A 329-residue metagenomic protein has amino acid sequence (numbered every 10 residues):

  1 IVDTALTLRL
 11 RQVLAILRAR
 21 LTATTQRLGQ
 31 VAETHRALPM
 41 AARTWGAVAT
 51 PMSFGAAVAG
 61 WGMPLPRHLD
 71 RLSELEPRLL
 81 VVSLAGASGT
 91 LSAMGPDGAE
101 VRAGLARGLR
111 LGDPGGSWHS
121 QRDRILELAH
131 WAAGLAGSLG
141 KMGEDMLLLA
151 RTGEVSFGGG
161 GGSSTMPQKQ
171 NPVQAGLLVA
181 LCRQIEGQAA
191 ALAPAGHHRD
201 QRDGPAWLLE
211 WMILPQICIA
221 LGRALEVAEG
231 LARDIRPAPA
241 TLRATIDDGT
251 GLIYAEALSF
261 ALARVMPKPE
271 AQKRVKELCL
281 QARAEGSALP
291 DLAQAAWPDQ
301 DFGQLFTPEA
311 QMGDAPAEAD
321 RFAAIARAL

Functional and structural regions predicted by a protein language model:
I1-V2, G160: A short glycine/small-residue-enriched secondary-structure motif
D3-A49, L111-R124, Q201-P205: Long, non-coiled-coil amphipathic alpha-helical linker/lever segments that couple catalytic cores to other domains
T7, R11-L14, R18-L21, T25 (+4 more regions): Hydrophobic face of alpha-helices
R9-V13, A56, L126-G134, A257-V265: Short, well-ordered beta-strand elements within core beta-sheets of diverse protein domains
A19-T22, T50-A195: Internal glycine-rich alpha/beta core junctions
G29, E33-R36, M40, P77-L80 (+4 more regions): Alpha-helical coiled-coil oligomerization motifs
G153, S164-L329: Glycine-rich cofactor/substrate-binding loops
